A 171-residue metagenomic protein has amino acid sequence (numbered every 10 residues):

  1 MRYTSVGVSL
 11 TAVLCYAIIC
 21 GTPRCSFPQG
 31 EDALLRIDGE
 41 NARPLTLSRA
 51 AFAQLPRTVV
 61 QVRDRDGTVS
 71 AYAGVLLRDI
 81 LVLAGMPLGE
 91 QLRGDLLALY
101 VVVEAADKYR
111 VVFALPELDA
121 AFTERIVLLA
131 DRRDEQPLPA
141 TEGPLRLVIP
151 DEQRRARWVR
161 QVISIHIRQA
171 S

Functional and structural regions predicted by a protein language model:
M1-T4: Positively charged n-region of N-terminal signal peptides that target proteins for export
S9-G21: Bacterial N-terminal signal peptides
R24-S171: N-terminal intrinsically disordered, low-complexity segments enriched in P/E/S/T
